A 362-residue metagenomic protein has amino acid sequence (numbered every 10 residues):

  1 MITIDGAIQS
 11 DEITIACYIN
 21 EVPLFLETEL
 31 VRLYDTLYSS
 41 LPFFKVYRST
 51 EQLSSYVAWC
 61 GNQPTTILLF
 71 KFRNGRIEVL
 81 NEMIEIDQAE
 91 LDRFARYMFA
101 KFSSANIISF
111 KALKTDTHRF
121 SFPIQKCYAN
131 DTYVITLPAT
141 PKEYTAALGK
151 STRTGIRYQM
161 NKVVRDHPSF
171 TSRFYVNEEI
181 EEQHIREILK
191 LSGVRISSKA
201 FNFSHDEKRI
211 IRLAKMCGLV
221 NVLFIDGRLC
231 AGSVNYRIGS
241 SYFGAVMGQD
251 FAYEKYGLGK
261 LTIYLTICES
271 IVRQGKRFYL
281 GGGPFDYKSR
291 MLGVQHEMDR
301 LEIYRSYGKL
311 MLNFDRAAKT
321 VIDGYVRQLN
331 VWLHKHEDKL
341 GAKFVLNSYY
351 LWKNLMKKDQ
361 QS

Functional and structural regions predicted by a protein language model:
I2-R76, L113-T132, A146-K255, M356-S362: A conserved beta-strand-loop-helix scaffold within acyl/acetyltransferase catalytic domains
I2-S10, R119-A147, K276-L346, Y350-S362: Active-site/acyl-donor-binding loops of N-acyltransferases
L53, S103-I107, G218, V272-G275: Short, high-confidence coil segments that cap the C-terminus of an alpha-helix and link into the following beta-strand
C60-Q63, L69, R76-S109: N-terminal accessory interaction module
E90-T136: Non-catalytic accessory segments adjacent to catalytic cores
A95-R96, F201-N313: Aromatic (often tryptophan-rich) hydrophobic motifs at membrane interfaces
Y97-K101, Y158, K162, E269: A generic secondary-structure signal
